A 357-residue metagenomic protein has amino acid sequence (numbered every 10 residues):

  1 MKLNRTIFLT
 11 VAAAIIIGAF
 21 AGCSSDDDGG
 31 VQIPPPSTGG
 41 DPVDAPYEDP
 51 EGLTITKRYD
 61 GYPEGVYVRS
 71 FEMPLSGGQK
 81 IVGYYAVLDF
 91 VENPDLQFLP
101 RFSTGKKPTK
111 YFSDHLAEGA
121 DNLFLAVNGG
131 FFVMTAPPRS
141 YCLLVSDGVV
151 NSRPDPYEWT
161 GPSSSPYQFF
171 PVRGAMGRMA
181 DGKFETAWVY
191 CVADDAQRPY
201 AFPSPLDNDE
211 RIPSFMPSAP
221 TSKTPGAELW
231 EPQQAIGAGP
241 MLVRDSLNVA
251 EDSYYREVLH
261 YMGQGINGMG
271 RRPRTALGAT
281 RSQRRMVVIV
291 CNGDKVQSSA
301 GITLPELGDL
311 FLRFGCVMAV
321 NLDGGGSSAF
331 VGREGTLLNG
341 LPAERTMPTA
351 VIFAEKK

Functional and structural regions predicted by a protein language model:
M1-T10: Bacterial N-terminal signal peptides that target proteins for export
G18-G22: C-terminal motif of bacterial Sec signal peptides marking the signal peptidase cleavage site
S25-D195: Zymogen propeptides
I81-Y85, R173, G237-G239, R271-A276 (+1 more regions): Short glycine-rich loop/turn motifs
D89-E92, T135, G177-E185, V243-S246 (+3 more regions): Short acidic-glycine loop/turn motifs at beta-strand connectors
F124-N128, M176-R178, E185-T186, L242 (+4 more regions): Structural recognition of the beta-strand scaffold that forms the well-ordered cores of secreted hydrolase catalytic
A136-S163, E257-M318, G326-K357: Conserved, well-ordered active-site substructure
P137-I266: Active-site-adjacent helix-turn-beta-strand microarchitecture at beta-sheet edges that either contains or buttresses
